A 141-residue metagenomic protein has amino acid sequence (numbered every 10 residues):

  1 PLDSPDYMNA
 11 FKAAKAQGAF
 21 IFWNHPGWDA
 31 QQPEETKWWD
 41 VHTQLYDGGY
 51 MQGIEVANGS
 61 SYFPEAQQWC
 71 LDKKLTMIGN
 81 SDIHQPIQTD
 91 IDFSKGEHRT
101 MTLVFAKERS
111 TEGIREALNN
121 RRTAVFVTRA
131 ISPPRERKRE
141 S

Functional and structural regions predicted by a protein language model:
P1-Y50: Extended substrate/RNA-proximal surfaces in nucleic-acid metabolism proteins
Q31-S141: Charged catalytic cores and adjacent phosphate/nucleic-acid-binding surfaces used for phosphate/nucleic-acid chemistry
